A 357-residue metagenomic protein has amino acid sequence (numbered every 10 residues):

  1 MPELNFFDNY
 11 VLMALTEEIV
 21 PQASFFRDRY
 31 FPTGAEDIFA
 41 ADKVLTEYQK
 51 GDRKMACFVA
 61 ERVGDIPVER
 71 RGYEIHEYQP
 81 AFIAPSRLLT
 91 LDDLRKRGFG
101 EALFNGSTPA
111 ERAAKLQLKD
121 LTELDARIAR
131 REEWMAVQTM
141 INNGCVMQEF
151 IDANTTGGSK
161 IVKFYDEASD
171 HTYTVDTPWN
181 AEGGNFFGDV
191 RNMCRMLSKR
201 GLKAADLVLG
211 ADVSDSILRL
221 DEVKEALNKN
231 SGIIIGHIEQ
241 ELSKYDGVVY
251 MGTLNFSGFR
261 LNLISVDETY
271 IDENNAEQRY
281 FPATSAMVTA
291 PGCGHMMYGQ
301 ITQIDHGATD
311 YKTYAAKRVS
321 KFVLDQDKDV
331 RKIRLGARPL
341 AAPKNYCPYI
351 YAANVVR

Functional and structural regions predicted by a protein language model:
M1-V44, K344-R357: N-terminal alpha-helical "arm" segments
F31, V190-M193, R318: Short alpha-helical segments and helix-capping/turn motifs at coil-helix boundaries
T33-L103: Assembly/oligomerization interface modules of large self-assembling protein complexes
A81-D166, D189-V190, R195-D215, D329-A337: Long, contiguous amphipathic alpha-helices that act as assembly "spine/axial" helices in icosahedral shell and virion
E167-N185, D189-N192: Glycine- and small hydrophobic-enriched segments that form the cores of compact globular domains
F187-V248: Ordered core of a single globular domain
V223-R357: Sequence/fold signature of self-assembling virion shell proteins
